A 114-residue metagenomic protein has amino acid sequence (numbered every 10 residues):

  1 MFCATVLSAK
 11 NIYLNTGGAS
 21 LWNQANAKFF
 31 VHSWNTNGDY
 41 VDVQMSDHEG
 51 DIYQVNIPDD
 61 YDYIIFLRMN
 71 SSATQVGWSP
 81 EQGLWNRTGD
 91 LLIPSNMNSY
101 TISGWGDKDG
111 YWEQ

Functional and structural regions predicted by a protein language model:
A4-Q114: Insoluble glucan recognition modules
